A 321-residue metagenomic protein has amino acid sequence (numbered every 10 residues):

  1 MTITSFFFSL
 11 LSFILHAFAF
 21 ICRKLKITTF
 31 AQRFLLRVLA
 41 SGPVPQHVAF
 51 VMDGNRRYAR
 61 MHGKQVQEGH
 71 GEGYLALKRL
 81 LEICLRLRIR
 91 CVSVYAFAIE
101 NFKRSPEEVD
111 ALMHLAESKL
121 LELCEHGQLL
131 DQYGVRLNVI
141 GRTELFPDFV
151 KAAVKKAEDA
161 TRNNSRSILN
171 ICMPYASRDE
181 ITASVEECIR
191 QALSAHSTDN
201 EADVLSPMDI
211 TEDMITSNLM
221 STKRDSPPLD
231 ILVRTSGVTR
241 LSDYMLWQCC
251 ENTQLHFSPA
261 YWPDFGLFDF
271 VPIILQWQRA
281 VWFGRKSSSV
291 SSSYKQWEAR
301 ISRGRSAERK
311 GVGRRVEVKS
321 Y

Functional and structural regions predicted by a protein language model:
M1-Y321: Flexible, compositionally biased loop and terminal segments
